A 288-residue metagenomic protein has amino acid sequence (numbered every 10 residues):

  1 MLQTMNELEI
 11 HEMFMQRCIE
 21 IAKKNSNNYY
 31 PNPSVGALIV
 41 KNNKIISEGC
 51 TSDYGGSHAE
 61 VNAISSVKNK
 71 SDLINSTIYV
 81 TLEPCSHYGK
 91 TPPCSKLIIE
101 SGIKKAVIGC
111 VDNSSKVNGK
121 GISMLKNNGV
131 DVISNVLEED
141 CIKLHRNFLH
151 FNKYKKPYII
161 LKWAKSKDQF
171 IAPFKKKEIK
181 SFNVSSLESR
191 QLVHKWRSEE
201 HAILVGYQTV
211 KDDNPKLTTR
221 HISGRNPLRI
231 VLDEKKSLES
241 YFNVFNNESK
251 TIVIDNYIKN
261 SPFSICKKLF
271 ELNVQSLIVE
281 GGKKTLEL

Functional and structural regions predicted by a protein language model:
E7-Y30, F151: Short, basic/aromatic recognition patches
N28-N32, E239-S240: Short N-terminal binding/cap micro-motifs at the start of the first secondary-structure element
P31-S34, Y158-I159: Short, small/polar residue-rich loop motifs at catalytic or cofactor-binding pockets
S34-N43, W163-A164: Short beta-strand scaffold segments in enzyme catalytic cores
I39-D140, L228, E287-L288: Zn2+-dependent cytidine deaminase-like catalytic core
L137-N152: Short, structured interface segments
H150-I278, K283-E287: Active-site ligand-binding patch in enzyme domains
